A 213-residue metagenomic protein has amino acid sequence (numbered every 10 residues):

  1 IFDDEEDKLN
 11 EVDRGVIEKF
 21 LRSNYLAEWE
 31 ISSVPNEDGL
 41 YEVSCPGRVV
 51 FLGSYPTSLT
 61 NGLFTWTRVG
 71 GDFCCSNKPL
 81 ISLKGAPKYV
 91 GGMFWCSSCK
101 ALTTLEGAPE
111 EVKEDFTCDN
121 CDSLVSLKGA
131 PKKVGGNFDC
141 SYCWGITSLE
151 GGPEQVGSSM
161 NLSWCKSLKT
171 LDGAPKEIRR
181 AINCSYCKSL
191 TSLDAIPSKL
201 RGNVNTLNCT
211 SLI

Functional and structural regions predicted by a protein language model:
I1-Y25: Terminal targeting and flexible regions in eukaryotic proteins, enriched in but not limited to LRR-containing proteins
K19-S97, A101, V112-E114, G135-G136 (+3 more regions): LRR N-terminal entry segment and analogous cap-like coil->beta motifs
L52, L59-G62, L83-A86, V90 (+6 more regions): Canonical leucine-rich repeat
K78, C99-K100, C121-D122, C143-W144 (+3 more regions): Conserved "Asn-ladder"/turn position within leucine-rich repeats
P175, I182-I213: Leucine-rich solenoid repeat scaffolds
